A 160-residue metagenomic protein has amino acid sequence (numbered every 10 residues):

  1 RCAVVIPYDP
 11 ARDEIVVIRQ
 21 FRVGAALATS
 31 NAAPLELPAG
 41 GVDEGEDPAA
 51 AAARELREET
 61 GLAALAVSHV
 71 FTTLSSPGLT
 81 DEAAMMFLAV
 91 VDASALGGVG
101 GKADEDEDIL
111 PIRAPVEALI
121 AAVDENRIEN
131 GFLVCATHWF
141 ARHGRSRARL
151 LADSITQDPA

Functional and structural regions predicted by a protein language model:
A3-V5, I109: Short loop/turn microsegments at loop-to-beta-strand junctions
I6, A11-R54, A103-E105, I155-A160: Conserved Nudix-box catalytic region and its N-terminal flanking loop in Nudix hydrolases and closely related
P7, L88-V90, R113-P115: Short, well-ordered beta-strand micro-motif
P10, V42, A64, V91-D92: Hydrophobic pocket-lining residues within nucleotide cofactor-binding pockets
N31-A33, E44, H69, P77-T80 (+1 more regions): Nudix hydrolase/Nudix homology domain
G61-L62, I128: Helix N-cap/coil-helix junction residues
A63-V70: A short coil-to-beta-strand element that immediately follows conserved catalytic motifs
S76-G97: Active-site-adjacent beta-strand/loop module that shapes the phosphate/pyrophosphate-binding cleft
